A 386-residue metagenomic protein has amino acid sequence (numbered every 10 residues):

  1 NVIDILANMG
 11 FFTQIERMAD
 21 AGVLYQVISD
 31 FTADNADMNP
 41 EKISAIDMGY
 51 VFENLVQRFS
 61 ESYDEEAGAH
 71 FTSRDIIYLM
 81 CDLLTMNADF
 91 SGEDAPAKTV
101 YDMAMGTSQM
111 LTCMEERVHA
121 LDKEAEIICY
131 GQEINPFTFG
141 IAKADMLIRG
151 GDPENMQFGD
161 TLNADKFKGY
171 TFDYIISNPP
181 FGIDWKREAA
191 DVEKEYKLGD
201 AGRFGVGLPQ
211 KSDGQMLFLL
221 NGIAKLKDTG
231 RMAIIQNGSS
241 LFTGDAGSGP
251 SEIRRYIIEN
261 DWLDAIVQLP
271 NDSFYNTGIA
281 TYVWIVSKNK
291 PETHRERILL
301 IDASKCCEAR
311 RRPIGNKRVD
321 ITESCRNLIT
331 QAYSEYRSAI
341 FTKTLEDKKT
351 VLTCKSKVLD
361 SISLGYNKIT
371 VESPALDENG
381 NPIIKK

Functional and structural regions predicted by a protein language model:
N1-A88, N155-K166, Q268-N271, H294-A303 (+1 more regions): Non-catalytic, mostly N-terminal accessory regions of nucleic-acid modification and defense proteins
A19, I43, T72, I134 (+3 more regions): Catalytic cores of large soluble enzymes that bind and process phosphate-bearing ligands
I43-D47, A95, R231: Alpha-helix N-cap and coil->helix boundary residues
M48, F52, C113, K227-G230: Short, flexible segments with low predicted structural confidence
S62, E124-A125, R203-G205: A short, mixed-charge helix-start or loop-turn motif at secondary-structure junctions
A67-S177, F181-E193, M216, Q236-S239 (+2 more regions): Conserved S-adenosyl-L-methionine
G169, D173-K386: A conserved structural/catalytic subdomain of Rossmann-like adenosyl-cofactor enzymes
